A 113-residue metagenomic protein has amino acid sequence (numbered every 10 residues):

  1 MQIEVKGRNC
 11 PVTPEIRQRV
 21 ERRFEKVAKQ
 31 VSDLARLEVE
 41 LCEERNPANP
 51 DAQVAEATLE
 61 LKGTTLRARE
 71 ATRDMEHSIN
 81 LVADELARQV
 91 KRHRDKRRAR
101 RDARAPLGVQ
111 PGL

Functional and structural regions predicted by a protein language model:
M1-L113: N-terminal, polar/charged subdomain of small-to-medium soluble alpha/beta proteins
